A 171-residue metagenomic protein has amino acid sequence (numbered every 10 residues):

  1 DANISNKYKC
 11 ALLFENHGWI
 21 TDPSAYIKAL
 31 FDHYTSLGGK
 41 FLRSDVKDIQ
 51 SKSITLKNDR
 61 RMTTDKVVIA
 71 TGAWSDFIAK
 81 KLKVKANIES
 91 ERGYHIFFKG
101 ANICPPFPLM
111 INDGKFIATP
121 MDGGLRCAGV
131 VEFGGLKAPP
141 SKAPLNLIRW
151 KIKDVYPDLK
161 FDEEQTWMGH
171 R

Functional and structural regions predicted by a protein language model:
D1: Dinucleotide-binding Rossmann-like beta1-alpha1 core, especially the glycine-rich loop that anchors the ADP
I4-N6, N87-I88: Short glycine/serine/proline-enriched coil/turn segments at secondary-structure junctions
S5-K7, P120-M121: Short, flexible turn/loop "capping" segments at secondary-structure junctions
K7-K52, L56-K66: Helical element adjacent to the flavin cofactor pocket in flavoenzyme catalytic cores
R61-M62, K66-R171: Active-site substrate-recognition segment that forms the wall of the catalytic cavity or substrate channel
